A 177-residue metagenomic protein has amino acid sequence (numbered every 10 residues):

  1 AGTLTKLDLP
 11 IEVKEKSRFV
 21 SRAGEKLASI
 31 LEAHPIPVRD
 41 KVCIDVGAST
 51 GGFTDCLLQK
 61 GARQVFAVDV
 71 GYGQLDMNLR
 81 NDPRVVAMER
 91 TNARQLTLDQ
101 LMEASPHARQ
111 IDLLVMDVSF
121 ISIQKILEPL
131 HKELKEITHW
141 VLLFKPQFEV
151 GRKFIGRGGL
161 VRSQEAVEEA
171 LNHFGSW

Functional and structural regions predicted by a protein language model:
A1-P37: S4-like RNA-binding module at protein N-termini
R39-S49: Conserved class I S-adenosyl-L-methionine
I44, Q64-F66: Conserved beta-strand positions in the Rossmann-like core of class I SAM-dependent methyltransferases
T50-A62: Conserved SAM-binding loop of SAM-dependent methyltransferases across substrates and taxa, primarily the Class I
F66-K125: S-adenosyl-L-methionine
Q124-F144: A short glycine-rich, Lys/Arg-flanked "PGG" loop and its adjoining helix->strand segment in the class I
P146-S163: Short, glycine-/aromatic-enriched active-site segment of Class I SAM-dependent methyltransferases
V167-W177: Short alpha-helix
